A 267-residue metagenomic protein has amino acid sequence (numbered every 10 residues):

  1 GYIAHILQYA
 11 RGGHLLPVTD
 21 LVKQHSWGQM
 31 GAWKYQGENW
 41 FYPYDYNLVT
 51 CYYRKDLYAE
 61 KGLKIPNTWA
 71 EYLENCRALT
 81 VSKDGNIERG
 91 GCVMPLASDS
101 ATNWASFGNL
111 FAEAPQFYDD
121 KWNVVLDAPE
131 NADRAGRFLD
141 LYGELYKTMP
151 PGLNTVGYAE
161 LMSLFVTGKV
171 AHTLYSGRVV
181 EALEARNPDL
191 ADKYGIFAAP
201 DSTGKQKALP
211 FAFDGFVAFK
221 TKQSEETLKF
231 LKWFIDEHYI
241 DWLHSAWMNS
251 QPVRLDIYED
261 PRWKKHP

Functional and structural regions predicted by a protein language model:
G1, A171-S176: Paired acidic/hydrophobic, glycine-rich loop segments that form the ligand-binding mouth/hinge of periplasmic-binding
Y2-T50, K64, N103, E113 (+1 more regions): Hinge/lid segment of periplasmic solute-binding proteins
L16-G28, D84, L96-D99, P115-R137 (+2 more regions): Short, solvent-exposed loop/beta-turn-alpha elements that line the ligand-binding surface or hinge of extracytoplasmic
Y35-Y44, V49, L73-V125, V170: Extracytoplasmic/periplasmic solute-binding protein
G62-K64, G143-G157, K169, N187-K193: A local structural motif
W69-E74, L153-T167: Short helix-initiation/N-cap motifs at beta->coil->alpha
C76-A78, N123-T155: Glycine-centered hinge/linker elements that transmit conformational signals in sensory and ligand-binding systems
R178-L190, S202-P267: C-terminal lobe and pocket-closing loops of periplasmic/extracytoplasmic Venus-flytrap solute-binding proteins
